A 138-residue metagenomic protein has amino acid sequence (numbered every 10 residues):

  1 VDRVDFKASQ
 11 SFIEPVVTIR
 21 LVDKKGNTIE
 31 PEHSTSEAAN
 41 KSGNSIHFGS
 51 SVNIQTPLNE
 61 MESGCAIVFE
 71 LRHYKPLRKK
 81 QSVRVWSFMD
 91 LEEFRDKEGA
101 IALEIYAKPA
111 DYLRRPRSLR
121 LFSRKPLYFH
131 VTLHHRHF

Functional and structural regions predicted by a protein language model:
V1-T18, K24, L121-F138: Acidic, S/T/P/G-rich intrinsically disordered/coiled linkers that flank and lead into C2-type membrane-binding modules
F6-D96: Peripheral membrane lipid-binding modules
A66-F138: C2-type phospholipid-binding modules
